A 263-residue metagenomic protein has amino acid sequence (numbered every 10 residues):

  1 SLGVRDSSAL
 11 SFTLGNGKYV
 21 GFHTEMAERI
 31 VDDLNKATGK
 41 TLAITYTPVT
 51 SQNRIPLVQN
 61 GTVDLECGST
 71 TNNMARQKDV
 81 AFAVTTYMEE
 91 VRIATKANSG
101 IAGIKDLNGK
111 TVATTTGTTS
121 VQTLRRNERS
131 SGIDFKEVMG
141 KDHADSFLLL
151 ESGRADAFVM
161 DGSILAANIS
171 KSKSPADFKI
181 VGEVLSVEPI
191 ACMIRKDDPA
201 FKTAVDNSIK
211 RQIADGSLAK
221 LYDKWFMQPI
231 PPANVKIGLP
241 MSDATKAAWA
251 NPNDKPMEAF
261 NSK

Functional and structural regions predicted by a protein language model:
S1, T41-A43, Q59-G68, K110-A113 (+2 more regions): Alpha-to-beta junction loops
S1-D6, V20, I104-V121: Short loop->beta-strand "edge-of-pocket" segments that line small-molecule binding or catalytic clefts across diverse
S1-E66: Extracytoplasmic small-molecule ligand-binding "clamshell" domains of the periplasmic binding protein/Venus flytrap
R5-D6, Y87-T95, G162, S170-I209 (+2 more regions): Periplasmic-binding protein-like
G15-N16, E28-L42, S120-M139, I169-S174: Ligand-binding cleft/hinge of the Venus flytrap
T41-P56, S99, E137-L149, S186-E188: Short helix-initiation/N-cap motifs at beta->coil->alpha
N53, C67-K78, T123-S130, E151-S186: A ligand-binding cleft/hinge motif common to bilobed small-molecule-binding domains
V84, T95-V112: Flexible hinge/capping segments at coil-to-helix
